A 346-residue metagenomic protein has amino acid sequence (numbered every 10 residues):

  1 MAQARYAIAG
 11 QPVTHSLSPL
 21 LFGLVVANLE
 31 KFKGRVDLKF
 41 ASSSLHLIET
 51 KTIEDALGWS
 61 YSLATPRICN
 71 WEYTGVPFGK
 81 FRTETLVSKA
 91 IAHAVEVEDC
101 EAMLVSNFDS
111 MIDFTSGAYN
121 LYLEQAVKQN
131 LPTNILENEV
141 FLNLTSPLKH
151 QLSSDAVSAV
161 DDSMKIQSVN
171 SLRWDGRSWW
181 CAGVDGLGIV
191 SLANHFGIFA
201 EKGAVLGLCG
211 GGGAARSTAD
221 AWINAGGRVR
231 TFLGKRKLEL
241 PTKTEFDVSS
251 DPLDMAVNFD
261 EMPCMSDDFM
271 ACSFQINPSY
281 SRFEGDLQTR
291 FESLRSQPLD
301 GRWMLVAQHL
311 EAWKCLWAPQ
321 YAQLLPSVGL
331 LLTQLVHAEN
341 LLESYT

Functional and structural regions predicted by a protein language model:
M1-V169, G301, L305, V336-T346: N-terminal ligand-binding/catalytic initiation module
Y6, V205-L206, Q275: Conserved hydrophobic helix-helix packing surfaces used for dimerization/oligomerization
G10-P12, C181-G186, A193-G227, T231-R236: Glycine-rich adenosine-cofactor-binding loop
G23-N28, S154-V157, S191, H195 (+3 more regions): Short, well-ordered alpha-helices that flank and scaffold nucleotide-derived cofactor binding pockets
L29, Y61-A64, A193, G197 (+1 more regions): Short, hydrophobic alpha-helical segments
K33-K39, E49, L187, G203 (+1 more regions): Adenosine-phosphate binding glycine-rich loop
S146-A200: Glycine/small-residue-rich loop that forms an oxyanion/phosphate-binding "nest" at active or ligand-binding sites
P241-L305: Rossmann-like adenosine-cofactor binding region
